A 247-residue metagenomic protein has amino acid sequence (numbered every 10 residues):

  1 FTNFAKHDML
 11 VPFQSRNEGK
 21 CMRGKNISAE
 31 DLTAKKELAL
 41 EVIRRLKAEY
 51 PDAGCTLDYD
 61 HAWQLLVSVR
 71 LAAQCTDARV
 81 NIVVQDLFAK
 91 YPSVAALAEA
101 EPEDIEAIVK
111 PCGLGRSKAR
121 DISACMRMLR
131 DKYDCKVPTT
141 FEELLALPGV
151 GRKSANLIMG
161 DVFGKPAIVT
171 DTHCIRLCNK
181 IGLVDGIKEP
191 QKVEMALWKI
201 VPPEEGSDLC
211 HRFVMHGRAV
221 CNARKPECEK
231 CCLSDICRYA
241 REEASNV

Functional and structural regions predicted by a protein language model:
N3, M9-P12: Short, positively charged and aromatic/hydrophobic N-terminal segments
V11-P12, G24-N26: Short, basic/polar N-terminal leader/transit segment immediately after the initiator methionine
N26-S245: Catalytic cores of DNA base-excision repair glycosylases
